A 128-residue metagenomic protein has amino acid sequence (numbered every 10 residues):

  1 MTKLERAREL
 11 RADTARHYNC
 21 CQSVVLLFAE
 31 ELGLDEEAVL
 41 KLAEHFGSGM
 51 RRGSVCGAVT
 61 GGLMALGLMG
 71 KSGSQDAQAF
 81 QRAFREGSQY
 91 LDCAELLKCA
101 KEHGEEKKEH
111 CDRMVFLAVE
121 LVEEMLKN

Functional and structural regions predicted by a protein language model:
M1-A15: Polybasic, low-complexity association/targeting segments
A15-L34, R82-S88: An acidic intrinsically disordered interaction segment
H17-C21, V39, V55, G73 (+3 more regions): Generic structural signal for well-ordered, non-membrane alpha-helical segments in soluble metabolic enzymes
V24, F28, L42-G47, F84 (+1 more regions): Short alpha-helical scaffolding segments that buttress acidic/His motifs in well-ordered protein cores
L26-E30, M64-K71, E120-E124: Short glycine/serine- and small hydrophobic-enriched flexible loop segments
E30-L42, L68-A79: Phosphate-handling active-site elements
H45-L68: Glycine/serine-rich anion-binding loops at beta->alpha junctions that coordinate negatively charged ligand groups
Q78-N128: C-terminal binding/interaction regions
